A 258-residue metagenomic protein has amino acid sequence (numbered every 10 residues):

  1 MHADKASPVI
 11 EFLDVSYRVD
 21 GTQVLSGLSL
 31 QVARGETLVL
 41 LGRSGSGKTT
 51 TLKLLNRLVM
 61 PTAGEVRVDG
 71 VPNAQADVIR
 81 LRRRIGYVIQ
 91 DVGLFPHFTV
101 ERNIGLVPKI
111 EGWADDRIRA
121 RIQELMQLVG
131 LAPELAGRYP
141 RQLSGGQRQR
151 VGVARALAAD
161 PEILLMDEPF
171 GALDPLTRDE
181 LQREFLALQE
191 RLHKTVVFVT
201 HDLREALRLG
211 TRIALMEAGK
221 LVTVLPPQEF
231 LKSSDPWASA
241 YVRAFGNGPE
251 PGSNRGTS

Functional and structural regions predicted by a protein language model:
N56: Helix-to-loop junction immediately C-terminal to a conserved catalytic motif
P72-G86, I110, D115, F230-S234: ABC ATPase NBD coupling module
K109, D116-E134, A187: Conserved ABC ATPase "signature" region
Y139-L143, Q147: Conserved ABC ATPase signature
D160: Conserved catalytic motifs of ABC-family nucleotide-binding domains
L164-D167: Catalytic Walker B motif of ABC-type/P-loop ATPase nucleotide-binding domains
A218-G219: Conserved ABC ATPase "signature" C-loop
